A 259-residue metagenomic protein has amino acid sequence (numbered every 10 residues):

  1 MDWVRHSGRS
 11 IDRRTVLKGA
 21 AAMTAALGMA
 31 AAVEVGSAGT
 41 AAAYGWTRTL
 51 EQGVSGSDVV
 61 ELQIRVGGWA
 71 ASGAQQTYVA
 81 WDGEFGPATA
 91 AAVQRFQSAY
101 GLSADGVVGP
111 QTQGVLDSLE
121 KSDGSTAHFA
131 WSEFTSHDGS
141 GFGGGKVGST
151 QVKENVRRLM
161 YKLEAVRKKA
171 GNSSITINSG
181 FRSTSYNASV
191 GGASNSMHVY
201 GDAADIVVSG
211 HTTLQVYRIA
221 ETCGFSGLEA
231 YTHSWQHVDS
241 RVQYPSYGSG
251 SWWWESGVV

Functional and structural regions predicted by a protein language model:
M1-D12, A22-M29, V33-G39: N-terminal secretory signal peptides
A41-A43: Boundary at the C-terminal end of the N-terminal hydrophobic targeting segment
W46-S118: Short acidic, glycine/serine/threonine-rich helix-capping segments at coil-helix boundaries
L62-S72, A92-Y100, V115-S122, K162-S173 (+2 more regions): Structured segments of extracytoplasmic/periplasmic soluble domains in secreted or envelope-associated proteins
A74-W81, A104-V107, N172-F181, F225-T232: Surface-exposed patches in mature extracellular/periplasmic domains of secreted proteins
G114, A193-V259: Catalytic cores and adjacent binding grooves of peptidoglycan-active enzymes
S125-G171: Active-site acidic/histidine clusters and adjacent loop/turn architecture that either coordinate catalytic ions
E164-G191: Extended, low-complexity, intrinsically disordered C-terminal regulatory tails of eukaryotic serine/threonine kinases
